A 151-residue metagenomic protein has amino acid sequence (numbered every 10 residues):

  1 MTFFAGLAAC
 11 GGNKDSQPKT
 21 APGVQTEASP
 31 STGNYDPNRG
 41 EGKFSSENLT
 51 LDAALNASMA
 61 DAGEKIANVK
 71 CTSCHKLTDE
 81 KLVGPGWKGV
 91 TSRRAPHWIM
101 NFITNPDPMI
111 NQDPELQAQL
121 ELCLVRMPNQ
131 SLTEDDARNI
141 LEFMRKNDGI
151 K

Functional and structural regions predicted by a protein language model:
M1-F3: Sec-dependent N-terminal signal peptides
A5-A9: C-terminal motif of bacterial Sec signal peptides marking the signal peptidase cleavage site
C10-K14: Bacterial signal peptide processing site
G23-I66: Electrostatic cytochrome c docking/interface patches
A60, E64, K76-N105: Gly/Gly-Pro-rich "capping" loops immediately C-terminal to redox-active cysteine motifs in periplasmic/lumenal
S73: Short, cysteine/histidine-rich loop/knuckle motifs that typically chelate Zn2+
L82-V90, D107-D136: Axial heme c-ligation environment in periplasmic c-type cytochrome domains
H97-F102, V125-K151: C-terminal capping alpha-helices of c-type cytochrome domains
